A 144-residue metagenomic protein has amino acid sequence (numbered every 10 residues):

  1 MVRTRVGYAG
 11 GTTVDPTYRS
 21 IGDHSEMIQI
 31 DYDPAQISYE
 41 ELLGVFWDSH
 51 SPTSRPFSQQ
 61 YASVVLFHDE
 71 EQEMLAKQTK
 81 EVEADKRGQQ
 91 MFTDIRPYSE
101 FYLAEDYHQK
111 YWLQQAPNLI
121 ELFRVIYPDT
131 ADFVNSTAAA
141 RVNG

Functional and structural regions predicted by a protein language model:
M1-G144: Flexible coil/turn and secondary-structure edge motifs
